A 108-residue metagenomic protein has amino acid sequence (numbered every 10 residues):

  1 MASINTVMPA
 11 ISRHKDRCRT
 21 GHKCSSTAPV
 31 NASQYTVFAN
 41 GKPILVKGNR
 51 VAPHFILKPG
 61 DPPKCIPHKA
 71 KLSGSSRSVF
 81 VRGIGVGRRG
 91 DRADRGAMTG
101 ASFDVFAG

Functional and structural regions predicted by a protein language model:
M1-G108: Intrinsically disordered, low-complexity proline/glycine-rich segments
